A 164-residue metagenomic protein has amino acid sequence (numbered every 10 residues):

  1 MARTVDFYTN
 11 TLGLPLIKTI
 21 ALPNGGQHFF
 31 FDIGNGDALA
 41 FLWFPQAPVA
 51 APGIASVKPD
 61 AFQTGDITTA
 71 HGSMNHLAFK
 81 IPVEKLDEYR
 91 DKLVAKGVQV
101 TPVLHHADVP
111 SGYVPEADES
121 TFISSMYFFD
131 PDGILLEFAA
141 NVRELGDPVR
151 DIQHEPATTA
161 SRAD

Functional and structural regions predicted by a protein language model:
M1-A2, P23, P59-P131, E155-D164: Vicinal oxygen chelate
M1-A50: Core segments of cupin and vicinal oxygen chelate
F30-D37, A50, I54-F62, I67-T68: Active-site-adjacent scaffolding segments
D32, A78-P82, A139: Short hydrophobic/aromatic beta-strand micro-patches that form the beta-sheet surface supporting nucleotide- or nucleic
A50-G53, R143-A157: A short, polar/charged loop-to-alpha-helix boundary motif
Y127, A139-L145: Short beta->alpha transition motifs characteristic of CBS
